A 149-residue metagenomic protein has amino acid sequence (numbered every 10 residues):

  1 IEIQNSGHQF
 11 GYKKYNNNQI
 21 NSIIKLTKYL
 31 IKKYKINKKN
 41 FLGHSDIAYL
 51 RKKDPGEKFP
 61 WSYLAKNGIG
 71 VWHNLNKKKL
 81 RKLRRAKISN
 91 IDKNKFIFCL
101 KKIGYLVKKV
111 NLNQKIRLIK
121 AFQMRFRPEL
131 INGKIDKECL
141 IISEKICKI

Functional and structural regions predicted by a protein language model:
I1, I119: Divalent metal-coordination and catalytic microenvironments
E2-G7: Residues forming anionic-ligand binding surfaces in small-molecule and nucleic-acid pockets of primarily soluble enzymes
Y12-L106, A121-M124, I141: Basic/polar, cationic surfaces and motifs that engage anionic cell-wall and phosphate/carboxylate ligands
K101, K108-N113, R117, I131-K137: Accessory, usually C-terminal, subdomains that scaffold auxiliary metal cofactors
P128-I149: Extracellular LysM carbohydrate-binding repeats and other cell-envelope/extracellular binding modules
